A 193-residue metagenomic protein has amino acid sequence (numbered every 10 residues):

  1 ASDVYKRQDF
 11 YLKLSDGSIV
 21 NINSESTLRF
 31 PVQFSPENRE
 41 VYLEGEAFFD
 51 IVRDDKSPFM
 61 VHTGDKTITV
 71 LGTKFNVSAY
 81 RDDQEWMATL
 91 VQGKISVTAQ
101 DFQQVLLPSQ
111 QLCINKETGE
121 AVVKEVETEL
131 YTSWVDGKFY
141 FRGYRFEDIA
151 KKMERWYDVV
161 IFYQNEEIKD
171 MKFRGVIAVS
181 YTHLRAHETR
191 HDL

Functional and structural regions predicted by a protein language model:
S2-R190: A residue-level detector for the "anchor" residue at the start of short, highly conserved motifs
